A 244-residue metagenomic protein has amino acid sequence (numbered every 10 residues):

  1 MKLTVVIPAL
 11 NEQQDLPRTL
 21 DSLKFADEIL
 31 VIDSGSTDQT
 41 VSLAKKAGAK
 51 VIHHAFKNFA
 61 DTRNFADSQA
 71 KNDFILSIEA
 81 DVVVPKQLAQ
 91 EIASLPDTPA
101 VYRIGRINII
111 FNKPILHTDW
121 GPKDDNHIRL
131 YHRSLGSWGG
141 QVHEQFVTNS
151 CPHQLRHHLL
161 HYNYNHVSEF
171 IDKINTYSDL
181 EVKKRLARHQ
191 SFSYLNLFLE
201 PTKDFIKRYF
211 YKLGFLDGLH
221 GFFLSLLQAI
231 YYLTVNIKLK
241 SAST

Functional and structural regions predicted by a protein language model:
K2-T4: Cell-envelope/extracellular polymer assembly enzymes that use nucleotide-activated donors
V6-F25: Short, well-formed alpha-helical segments that are part of the catalytic scaffolds of diverse glycosyltransferases
Q14-P17, D38-A47, Q87-L88: Acidic helix N-cap motif at the loop->helix transition within catalytic regions of sugar-transfer enzymes
S22, D33-S42, E79: A conserved acidic beta->alpha catalytic loop
F25, K46-G48, T148: Short, structured coil segments at secondary-structure junctions
I32, H54, L76-A80: Catalytic metal- and UDP-sugar-binding loop of GT-A-like glycosyltransferases, i.e., residues flanking the conserved
A55-A70: Glycine-rich, basic loop-to-helix element that forms the pyrophosphate-binding segment of sugar-nucleotide handling
N64-D67, F74, I78, P85-T244: Catalytic-site signature of metal-activated, phosphate-bearing donor transferases, centered on the GT-A/GT-A-like
